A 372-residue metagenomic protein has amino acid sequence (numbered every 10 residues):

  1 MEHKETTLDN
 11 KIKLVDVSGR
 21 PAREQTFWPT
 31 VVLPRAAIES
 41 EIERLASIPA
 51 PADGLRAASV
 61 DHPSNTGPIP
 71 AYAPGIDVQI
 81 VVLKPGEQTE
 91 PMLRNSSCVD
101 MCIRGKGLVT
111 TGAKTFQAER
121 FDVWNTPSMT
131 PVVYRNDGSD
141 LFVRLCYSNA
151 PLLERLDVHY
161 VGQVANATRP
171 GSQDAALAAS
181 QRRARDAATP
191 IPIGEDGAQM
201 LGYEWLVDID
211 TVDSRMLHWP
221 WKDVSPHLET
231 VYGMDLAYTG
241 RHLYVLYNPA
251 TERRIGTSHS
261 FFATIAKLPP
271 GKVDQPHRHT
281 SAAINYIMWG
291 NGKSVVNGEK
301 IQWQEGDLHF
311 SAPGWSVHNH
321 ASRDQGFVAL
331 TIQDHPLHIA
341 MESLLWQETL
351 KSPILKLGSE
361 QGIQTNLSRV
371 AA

Functional and structural regions predicted by a protein language model:
M1-A73, G171-S260, L345-E348, K356-A372: A short, N-terminal "cap"/entry segment at the start of jelly-roll beta-barrel domains of the cupin/DSBH fold
E5, P68-A73, E87-S96, N136-D140 (+4 more regions): Short, low-complexity cationic-aromatic patches
A57-G67, D77-R94, V245-E252, A263-R278 (+2 more regions): Conserved short histidine dyad/triad with adjacent acidic residue
V78-V81, T264-K267, A283, N291-E299 (+3 more regions): A structural feature that tracks compact, well-ordered secondary-structure segments with a strong bias toward
K84, Q88-D122, P127-T130, R135 (+2 more regions): A short beta-strand-loop-beta hairpin characteristic of the jelly-roll/cupin
F121-W124, V164-R169, K300-F310, H318 (+2 more regions): Short amphipathic alpha-helical linker/capping segments at the junctions of internal repeats and modular domains
S128-R155, P313-E342: Ligand-binding loop in jelly-roll beta-barrel domains
Y134-A187: Contiguous mid-protein beta-loop-alpha structural module that forms a pocket-lining wall or clamp of enzyme active
